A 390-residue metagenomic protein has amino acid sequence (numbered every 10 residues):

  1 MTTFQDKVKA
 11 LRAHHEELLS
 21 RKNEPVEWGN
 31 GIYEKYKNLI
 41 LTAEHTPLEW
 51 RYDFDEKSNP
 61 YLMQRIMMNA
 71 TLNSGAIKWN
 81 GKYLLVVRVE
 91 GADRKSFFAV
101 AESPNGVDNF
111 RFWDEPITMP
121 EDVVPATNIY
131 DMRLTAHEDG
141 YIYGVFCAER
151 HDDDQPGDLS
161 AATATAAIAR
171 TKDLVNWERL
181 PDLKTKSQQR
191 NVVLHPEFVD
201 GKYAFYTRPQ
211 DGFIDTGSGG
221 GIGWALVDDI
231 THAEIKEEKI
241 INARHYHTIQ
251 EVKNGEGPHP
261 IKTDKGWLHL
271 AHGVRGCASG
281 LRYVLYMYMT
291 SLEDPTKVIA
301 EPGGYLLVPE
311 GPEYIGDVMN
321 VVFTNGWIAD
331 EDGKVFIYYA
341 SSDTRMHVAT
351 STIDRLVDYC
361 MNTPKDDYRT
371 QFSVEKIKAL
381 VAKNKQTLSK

Functional and structural regions predicted by a protein language model:
M1-N73, I77-T127, A136-V193, E197-V252 (+2 more regions): Beta-rich carbohydrate-recognition and catalytic domains
E310-Y314, V322-W327: Short glycine-rich, acidic/polar surface loops and turns
I328-G333: Well-ordered alpha/beta subsegment
F336: Short, surface-exposed ligand- or partner-binding patches at beta-edge/loop junctions that are enriched in aromatics
